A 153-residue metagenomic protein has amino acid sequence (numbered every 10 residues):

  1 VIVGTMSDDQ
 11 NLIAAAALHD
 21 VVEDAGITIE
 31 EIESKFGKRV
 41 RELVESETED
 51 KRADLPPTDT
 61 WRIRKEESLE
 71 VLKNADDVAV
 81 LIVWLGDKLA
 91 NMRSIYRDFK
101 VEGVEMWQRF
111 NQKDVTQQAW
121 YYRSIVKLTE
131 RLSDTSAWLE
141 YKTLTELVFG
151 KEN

Functional and structural regions predicted by a protein language model:
V1-N153: Active-site helical microenvironments for divalent-metal-assisted chemistry
